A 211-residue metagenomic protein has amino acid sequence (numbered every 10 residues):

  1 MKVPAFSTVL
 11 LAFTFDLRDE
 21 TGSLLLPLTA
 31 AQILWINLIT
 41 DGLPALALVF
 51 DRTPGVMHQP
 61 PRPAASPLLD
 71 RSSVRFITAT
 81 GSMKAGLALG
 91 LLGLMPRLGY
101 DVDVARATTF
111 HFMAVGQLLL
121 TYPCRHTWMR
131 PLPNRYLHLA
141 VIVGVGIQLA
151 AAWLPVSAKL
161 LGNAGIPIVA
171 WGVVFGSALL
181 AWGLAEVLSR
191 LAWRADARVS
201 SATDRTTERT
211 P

Functional and structural regions predicted by a protein language model:
M1-W128, W153: Membrane-embedded transport module
A107, H111-P211: C-terminal transmembrane module of polytopic membrane proteins
